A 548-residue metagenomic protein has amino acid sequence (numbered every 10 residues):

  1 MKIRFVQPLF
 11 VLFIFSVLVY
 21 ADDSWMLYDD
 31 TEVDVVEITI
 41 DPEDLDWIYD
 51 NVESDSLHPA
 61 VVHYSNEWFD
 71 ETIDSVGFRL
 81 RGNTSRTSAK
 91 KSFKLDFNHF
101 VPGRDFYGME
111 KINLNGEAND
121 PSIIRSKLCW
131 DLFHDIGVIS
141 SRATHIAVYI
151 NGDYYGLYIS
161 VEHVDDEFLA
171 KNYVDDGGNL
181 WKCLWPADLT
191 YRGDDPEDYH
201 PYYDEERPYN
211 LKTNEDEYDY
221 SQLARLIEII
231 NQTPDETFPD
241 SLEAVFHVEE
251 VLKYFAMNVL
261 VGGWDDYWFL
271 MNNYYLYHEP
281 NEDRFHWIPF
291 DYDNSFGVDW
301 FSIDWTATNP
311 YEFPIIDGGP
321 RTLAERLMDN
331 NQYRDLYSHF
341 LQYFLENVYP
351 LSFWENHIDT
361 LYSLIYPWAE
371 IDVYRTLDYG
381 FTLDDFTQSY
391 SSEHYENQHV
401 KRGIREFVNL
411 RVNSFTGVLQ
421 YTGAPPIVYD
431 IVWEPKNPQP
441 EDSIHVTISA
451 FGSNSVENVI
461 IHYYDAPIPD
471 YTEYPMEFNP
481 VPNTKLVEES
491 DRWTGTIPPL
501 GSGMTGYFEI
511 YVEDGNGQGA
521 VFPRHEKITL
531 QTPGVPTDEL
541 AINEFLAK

Functional and structural regions predicted by a protein language model:
P8-S16: Bacterial N-terminal signal peptides
D22-L128, I448-G452: Conserved NTP-binding catalytic cores of kinases and kinase-like/nucleotidyltransferase enzymes across multiple kinase
S24-M26, T31-V35, D44-D46, T72-V76 (+7 more regions): Middle-to-C-terminal accessory/interaction subdomains
H58, M504-F508: Exposed beta-strand face motif in extracellular beta-rich ectodomains
K94-P102, M109, G116-E117, I136-S141 (+3 more regions): Internal "kinase-insert"/substrate-recognition segments embedded within catalytic cores of ATP-dependent enzymes
N437-Q439, V446-S455, D465-P467, V512-D514: Extracellular acidic, Ser/Thr/Pro-rich low-complexity tracts
V459-S502, G515-G519: Aromatic- and glycine-rich beta-strand/loop motifs that create alpha-glucan
Q531-K548: A structural motif detector for short, solvent-exposed N-terminal "entry" segments of globular domains
